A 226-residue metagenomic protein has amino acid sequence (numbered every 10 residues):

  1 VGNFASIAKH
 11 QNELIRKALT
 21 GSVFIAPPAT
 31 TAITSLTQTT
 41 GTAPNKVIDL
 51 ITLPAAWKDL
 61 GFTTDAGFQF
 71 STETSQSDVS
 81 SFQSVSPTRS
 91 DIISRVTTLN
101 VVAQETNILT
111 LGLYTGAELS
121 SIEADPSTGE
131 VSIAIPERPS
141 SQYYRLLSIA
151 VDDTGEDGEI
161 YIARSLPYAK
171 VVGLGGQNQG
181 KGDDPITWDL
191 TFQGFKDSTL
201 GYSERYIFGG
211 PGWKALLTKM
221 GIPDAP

Functional and structural regions predicted by a protein language model:
V1-P226: Signature of extracytoplasmic/envelope-associated structural regions
